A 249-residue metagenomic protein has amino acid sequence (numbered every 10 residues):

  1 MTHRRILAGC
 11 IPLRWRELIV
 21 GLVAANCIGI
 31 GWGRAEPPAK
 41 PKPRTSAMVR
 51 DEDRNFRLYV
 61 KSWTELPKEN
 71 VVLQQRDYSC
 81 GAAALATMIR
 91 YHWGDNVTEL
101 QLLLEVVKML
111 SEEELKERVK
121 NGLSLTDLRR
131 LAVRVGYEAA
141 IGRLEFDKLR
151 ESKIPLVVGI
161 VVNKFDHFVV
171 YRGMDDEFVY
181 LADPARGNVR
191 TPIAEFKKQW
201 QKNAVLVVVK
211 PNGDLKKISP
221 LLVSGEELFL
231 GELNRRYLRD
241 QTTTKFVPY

Functional and structural regions predicted by a protein language model:
M1-R4, M88, Y180: Short amphipathic alpha-helical segments with coiled-coil-like heptad repeat character
H3-I19: Bacterial N-terminal signal peptides that target proteins for export
E17-G29: Bacterial N-terminal signal peptides
G29-S111, E232-R235, Q241-Y249: Active-site-adjacent structural segments surrounding the nucleophilic cysteine of cysteine proteases and isopeptidases
R34-E36, K40-T64, V106-V209, D214-I218: Conserved active-site-adjacent core of cysteine acyl-enzyme catalytic domains
N203-Y249: Low-complexity, Gly/Ser/Thr/Pro-rich intrinsically disordered linker/tail segments
